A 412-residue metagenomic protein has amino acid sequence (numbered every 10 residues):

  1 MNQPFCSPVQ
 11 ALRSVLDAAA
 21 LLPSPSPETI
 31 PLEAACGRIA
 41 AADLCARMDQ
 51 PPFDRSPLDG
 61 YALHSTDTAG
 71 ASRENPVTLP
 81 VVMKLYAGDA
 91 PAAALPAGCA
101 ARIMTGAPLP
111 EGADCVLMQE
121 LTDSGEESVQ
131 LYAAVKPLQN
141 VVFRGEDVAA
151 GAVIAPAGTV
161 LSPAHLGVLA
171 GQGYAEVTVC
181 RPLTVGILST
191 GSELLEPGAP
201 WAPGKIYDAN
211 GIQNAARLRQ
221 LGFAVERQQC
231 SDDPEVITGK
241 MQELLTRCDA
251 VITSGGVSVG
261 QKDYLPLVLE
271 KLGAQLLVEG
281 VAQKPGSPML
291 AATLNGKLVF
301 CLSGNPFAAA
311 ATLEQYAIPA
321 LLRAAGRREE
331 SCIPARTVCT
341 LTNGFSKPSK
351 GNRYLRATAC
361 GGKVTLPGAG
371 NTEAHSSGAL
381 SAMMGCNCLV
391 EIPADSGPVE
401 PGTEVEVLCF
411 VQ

Functional and structural regions predicted by a protein language model:
M1-V9, V177-L302, P306-T312: Helix-rich terminal scaffold detector
N2-C6, A62-Q228, E373-A374, L389 (+1 more regions): Short, glycine/charged-enriched hinge/interface segments at domain edges or termini
P4, P8-L12, E28, L32 (+17 more regions): Generic structural signal for well-ordered, non-membrane alpha-helical segments in soluble metabolic enzymes
P4-S72, L161: Intrinsically disordered, low-complexity, positively charged segments
V9, E28-E33, G37, A42 (+3 more regions): Flexible glycine/proline-rich
V15, G60, G151, I187 (+4 more regions): Residue-level signal for inorganic ion chemistry
L16-P23, D43, L109, A152-G158 (+9 more regions): Structural signal for hydrophobic packing residues in well-ordered secondary-structure cores of soluble enzyme domains
E28-L32, F53-L79, G112-E127, R327 (+1 more regions): Short beta-strand/loop turn elements enriched in aromatics
